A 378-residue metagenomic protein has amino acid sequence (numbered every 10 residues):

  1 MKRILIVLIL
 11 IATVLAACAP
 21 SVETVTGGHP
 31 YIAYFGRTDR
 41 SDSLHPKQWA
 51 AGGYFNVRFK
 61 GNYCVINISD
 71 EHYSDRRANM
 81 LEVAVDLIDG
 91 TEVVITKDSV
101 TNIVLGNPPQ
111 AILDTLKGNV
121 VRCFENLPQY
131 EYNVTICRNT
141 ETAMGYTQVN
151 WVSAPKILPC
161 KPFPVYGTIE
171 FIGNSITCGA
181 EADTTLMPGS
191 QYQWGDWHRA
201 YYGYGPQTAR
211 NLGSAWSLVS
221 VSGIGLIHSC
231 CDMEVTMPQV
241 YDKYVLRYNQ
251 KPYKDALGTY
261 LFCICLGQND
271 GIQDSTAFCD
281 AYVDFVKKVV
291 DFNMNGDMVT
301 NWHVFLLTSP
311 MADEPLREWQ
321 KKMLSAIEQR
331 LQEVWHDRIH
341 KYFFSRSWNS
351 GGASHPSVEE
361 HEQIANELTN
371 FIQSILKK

Functional and structural regions predicted by a protein language model:
I4-T13: Sec-dependent N-terminal signal peptides
C18-I172, I176-W197, L376: N-terminal secretory targeting modules
G52, M187-C279, A312-K321, H355 (+1 more regions): Conserved SGNH/GDSL esterase-like catalytic core that processes O-acyl groups on lipids and polysaccharides
P159-P162, R247-T259, V290-V299, E333 (+1 more regions): Surface-exposed acidic, glycine-flexible loop patches that form ligand/cofactor-binding and adhesion interfaces
T168-I172, T177, W216-S220, Y260-C265 (+2 more regions): Structural recognition of the beta-strand scaffold that forms the well-ordered cores of secreted hydrolase catalytic
Y204-A215, D291-W302, I327-D337: A structural motif corresponding to the C-terminal end of an alpha-helix and its immediate exit/capping segment
Y282-V290: Generic structural signal for well-ordered alpha-helices, preferentially at hydrophobic/aromatic core positions
T300-P310, L316-G352, E359-K378: Extracellular serine-dependent O-acyl
